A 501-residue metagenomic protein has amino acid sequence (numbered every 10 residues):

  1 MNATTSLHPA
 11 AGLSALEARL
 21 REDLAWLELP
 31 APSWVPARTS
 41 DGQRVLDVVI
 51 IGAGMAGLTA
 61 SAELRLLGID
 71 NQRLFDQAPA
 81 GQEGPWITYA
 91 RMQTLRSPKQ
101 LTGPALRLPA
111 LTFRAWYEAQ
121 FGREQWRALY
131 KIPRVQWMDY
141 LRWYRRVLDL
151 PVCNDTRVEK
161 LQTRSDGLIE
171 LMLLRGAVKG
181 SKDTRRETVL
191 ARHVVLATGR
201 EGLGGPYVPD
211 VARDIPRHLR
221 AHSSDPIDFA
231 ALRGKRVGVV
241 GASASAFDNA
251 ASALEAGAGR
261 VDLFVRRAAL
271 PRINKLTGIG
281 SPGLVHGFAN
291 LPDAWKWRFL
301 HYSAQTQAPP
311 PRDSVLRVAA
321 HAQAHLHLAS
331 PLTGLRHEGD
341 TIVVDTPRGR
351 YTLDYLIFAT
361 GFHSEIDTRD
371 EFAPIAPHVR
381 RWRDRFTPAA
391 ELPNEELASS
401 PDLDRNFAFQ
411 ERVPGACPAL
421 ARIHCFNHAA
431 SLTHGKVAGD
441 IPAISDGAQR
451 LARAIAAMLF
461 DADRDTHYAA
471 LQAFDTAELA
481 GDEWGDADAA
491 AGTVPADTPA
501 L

Functional and structural regions predicted by a protein language model:
N2-A78, W126-A256, D262-L501: Flavin (primarily FAD) cofactor-binding/catalytic cores of flavoenzymes
A78-L106, L270-G287: Conserved N-terminal glycine-rich FAD pyrophosphate-binding loop of Rossmann-like flavoproteins
Q82-Y89, W116, W143, I366: Tryptophan-centered motif/residue detector
W86, P98-Q100, L106, E124-A128 (+1 more regions): A short alpha-helix-loop-beta-strand transition element characteristic of N-terminal alpha/beta dinucleotide-binding
G103-M138: A conserved beta-strand/loop capping segment in the N-terminal third of enzymes that catalyze redox or closely related
